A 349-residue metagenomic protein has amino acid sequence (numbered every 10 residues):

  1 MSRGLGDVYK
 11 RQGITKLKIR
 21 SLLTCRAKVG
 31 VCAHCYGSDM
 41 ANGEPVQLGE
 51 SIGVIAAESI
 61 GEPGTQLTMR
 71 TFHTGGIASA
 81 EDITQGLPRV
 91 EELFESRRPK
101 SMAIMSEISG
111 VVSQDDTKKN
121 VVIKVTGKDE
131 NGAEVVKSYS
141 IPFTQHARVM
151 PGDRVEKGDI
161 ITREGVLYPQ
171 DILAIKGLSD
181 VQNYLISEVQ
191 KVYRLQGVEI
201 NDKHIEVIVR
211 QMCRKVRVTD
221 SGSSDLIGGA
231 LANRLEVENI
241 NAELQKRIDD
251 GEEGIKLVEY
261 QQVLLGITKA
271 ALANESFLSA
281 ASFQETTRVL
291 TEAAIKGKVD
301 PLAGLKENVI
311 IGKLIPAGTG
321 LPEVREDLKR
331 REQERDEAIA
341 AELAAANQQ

Functional and structural regions predicted by a protein language model:
M1-Y9: Single conserved hydrophobic/aromatic residue that forms the stacking wall/gate of nucleotide- or nucleobase-binding
T15-R98, I141, A174-Q349: Long insertion/accessory domains within large nucleic-acid-processing enzymes
P45, I60, A103-S106, R148 (+1 more regions): Residue-level "contact hotspot" at macromolecular interaction interfaces
I55, Q66-M69, H73, N120-D129 (+1 more regions): Short hydrophobic beta/alpha edge segments that flank linear recognition/processing sites
A103-S106, V121-F143: Short beta-strand-turn/beta-hairpin segments enriched in glycine/proline and small hydrophobics that form edge-strand
I104-D116: Structural detector for short beta-strands of small beta-barrel domains
D115-N120, P316: Short, conserved beta-turn/loop elements at beta-strand boundaries and strand-helix junctions
S138-D159: Short histidine-centered loop motifs in beta-beta connectors
